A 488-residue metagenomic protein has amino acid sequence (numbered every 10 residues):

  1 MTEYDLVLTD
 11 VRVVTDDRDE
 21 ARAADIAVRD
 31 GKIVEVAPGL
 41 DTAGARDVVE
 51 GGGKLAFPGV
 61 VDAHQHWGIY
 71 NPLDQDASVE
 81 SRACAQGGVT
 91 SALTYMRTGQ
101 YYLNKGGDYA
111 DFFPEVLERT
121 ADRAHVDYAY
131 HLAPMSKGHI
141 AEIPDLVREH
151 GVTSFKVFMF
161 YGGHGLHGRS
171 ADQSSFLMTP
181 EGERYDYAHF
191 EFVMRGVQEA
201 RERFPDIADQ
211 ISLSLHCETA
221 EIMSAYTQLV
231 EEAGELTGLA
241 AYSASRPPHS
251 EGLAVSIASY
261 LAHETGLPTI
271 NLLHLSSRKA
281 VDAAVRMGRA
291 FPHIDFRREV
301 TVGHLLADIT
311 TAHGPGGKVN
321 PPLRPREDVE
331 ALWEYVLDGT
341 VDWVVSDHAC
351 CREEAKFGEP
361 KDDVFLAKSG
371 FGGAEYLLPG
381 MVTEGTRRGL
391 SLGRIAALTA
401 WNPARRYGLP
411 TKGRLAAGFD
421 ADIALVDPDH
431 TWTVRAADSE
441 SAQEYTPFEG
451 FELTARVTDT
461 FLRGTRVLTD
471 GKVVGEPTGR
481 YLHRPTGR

Functional and structural regions predicted by a protein language model:
M1-G44: N-terminal metal-binding scaffold of metallo-dependent hydrolase/deaminase domains
V11, G31, G53, H64 (+14 more regions): Divalent metal-coordination and catalytic microenvironments
G39-A56: Active-site metal-binding motif and surrounding structural segment of the metallo-beta-lactamase
G51-R123: Metal-associated gating/positioning segment near the N- to mid-region
T94, A129-L132, T269-H274: Short catalytic-loop micro-motif centered on adjacent basic/acidic residues
A141-V157, Y161-V344, A349: Histidine/acidic residue-rich metal-binding segments in metalloenzymes
L236-G266, G316, W343-V344, C350-P428: His/Asp/Glu-enriched, well-ordered alpha-helical/loop segment that forms or immediately abuts the divalent-metal
G358-D363, S369, A417-H483: C-terminal cap of metal-dependent C-N hydrolases
